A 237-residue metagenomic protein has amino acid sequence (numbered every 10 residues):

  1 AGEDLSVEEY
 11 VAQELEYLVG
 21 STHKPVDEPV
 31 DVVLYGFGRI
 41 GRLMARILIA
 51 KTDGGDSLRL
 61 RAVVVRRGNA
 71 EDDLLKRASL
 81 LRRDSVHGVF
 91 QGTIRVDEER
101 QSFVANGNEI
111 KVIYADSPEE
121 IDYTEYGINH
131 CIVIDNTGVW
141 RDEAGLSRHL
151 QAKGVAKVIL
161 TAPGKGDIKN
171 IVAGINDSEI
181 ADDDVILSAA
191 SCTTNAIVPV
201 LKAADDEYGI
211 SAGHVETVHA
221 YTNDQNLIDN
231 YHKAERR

Functional and structural regions predicted by a protein language model:
A1-N226, A234-E235: N-terminal Rossmann-like NAD(P) cofactor-binding subdomain of oxidoreductases, focused on the glycine-rich
